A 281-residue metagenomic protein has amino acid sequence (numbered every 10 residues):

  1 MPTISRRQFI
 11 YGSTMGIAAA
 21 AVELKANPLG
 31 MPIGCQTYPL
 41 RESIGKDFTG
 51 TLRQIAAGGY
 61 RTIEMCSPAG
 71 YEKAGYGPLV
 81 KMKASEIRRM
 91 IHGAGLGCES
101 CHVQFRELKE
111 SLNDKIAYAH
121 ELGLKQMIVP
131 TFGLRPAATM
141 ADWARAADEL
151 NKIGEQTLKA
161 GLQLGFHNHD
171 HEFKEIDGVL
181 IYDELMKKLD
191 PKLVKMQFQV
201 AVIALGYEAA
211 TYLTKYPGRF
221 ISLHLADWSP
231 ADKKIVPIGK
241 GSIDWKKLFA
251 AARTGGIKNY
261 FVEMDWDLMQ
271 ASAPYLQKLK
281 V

Functional and structural regions predicted by a protein language model:
P2-G34, R41-R61, H120, I176-K195 (+1 more regions): Histidine-acidic metal/acid-base catalytic patches
T14, A18-E23, A69, M90 (+2 more regions): Active-site acidic/histidine proton-transfer and metal-coordination neighborhood in alpha/beta enzyme cores
G34-Y38, E64-C66, E99-H102, I128-P130 (+4 more regions): A cross-family glycoside hydrolase active-site/sugar-binding cleft signature
P39-G45, C66-Y71: Extracytoplasmic "Venus flytrap"
L40-R41, Y76-G77, Q104-F105, W143 (+1 more regions): A generic secondary-structure micro-motif detector that highlights 1-2 residue hydrophobic/ambivalent hotspots embedded
E42, T62-E64, K81-M82, L162 (+1 more regions): Mature catalytic domains of secreted/periplasmic carbohydrate-active enzymes
E64-E86: Glycine-rich, proline-tolerant flexible connector loops at the mouths of alpha/beta enzymes
Y71-G75, R135-T139, P230-I235: A short acidic, helix-capping loop that chelates divalent metal ions and anchors anionic groups
